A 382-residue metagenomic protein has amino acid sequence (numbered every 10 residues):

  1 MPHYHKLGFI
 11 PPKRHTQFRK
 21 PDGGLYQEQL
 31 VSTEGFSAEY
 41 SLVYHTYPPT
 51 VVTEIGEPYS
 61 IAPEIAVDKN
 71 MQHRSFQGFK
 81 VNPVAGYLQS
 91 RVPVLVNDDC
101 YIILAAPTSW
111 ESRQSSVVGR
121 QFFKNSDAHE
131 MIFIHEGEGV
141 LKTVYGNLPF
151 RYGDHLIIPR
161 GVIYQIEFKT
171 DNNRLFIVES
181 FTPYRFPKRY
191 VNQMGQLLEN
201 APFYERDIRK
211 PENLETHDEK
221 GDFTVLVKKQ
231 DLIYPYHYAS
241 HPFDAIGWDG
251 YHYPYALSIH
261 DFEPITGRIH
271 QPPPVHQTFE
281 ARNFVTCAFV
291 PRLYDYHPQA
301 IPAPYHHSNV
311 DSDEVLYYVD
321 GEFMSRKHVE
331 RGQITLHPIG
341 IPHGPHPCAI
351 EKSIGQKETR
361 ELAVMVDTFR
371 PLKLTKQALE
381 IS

Functional and structural regions predicted by a protein language model:
M1-S382: Jelly-roll (double-stranded beta-helix
